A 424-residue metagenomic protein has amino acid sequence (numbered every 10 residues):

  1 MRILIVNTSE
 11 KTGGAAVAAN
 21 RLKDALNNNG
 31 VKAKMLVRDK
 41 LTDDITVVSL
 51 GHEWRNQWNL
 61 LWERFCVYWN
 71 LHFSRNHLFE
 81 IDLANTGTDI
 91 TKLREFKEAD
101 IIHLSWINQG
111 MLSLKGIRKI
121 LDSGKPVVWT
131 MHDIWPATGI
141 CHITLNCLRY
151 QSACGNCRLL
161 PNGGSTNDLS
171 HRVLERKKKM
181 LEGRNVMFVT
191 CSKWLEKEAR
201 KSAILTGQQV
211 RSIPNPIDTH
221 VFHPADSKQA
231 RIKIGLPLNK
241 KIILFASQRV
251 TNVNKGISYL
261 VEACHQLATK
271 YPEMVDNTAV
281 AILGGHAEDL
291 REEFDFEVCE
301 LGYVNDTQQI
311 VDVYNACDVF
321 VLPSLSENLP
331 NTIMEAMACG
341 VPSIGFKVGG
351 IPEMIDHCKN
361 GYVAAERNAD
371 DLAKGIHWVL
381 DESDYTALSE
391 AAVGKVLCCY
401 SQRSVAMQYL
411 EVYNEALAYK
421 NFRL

Functional and structural regions predicted by a protein language model:
T138-H142, G164-S212, I217-S227: A short, active-site helix/loop in glycosyltransferases that binds the activated sugar's phosphate group
P237-K255, V261-C264: Conserved donor-binding/catalytic core segment of Leloir-type glycosyltransferases
Y271-T278, G284-V311: Nucleotide-activated donor-binding/catalytic signature segment of Leloir-type glycosyltransferases, i.e., the conserved
D312-C317: Short alpha-helical donor nucleotide-sugar binding micro-motif in glycosyltransferases
L325: Aromatic "clamp/platform" in nucleotide-sugar-dependent glycosyltransferases that forms part of the donor/acceptor
P342-G345: Short hydrophobic beta-strand element within catalytic cores of glycosyltransferases and related nucleotide-activated
H357-C358, Y362-A369, W378-S383: Conserved acidic donor-binding segment of nucleotide-sugar-dependent glycosyltransferases
D371, D384-C399, V405-E411, E415: A short, well-ordered alpha-helix in the C-terminal region of glycosyltransferases
